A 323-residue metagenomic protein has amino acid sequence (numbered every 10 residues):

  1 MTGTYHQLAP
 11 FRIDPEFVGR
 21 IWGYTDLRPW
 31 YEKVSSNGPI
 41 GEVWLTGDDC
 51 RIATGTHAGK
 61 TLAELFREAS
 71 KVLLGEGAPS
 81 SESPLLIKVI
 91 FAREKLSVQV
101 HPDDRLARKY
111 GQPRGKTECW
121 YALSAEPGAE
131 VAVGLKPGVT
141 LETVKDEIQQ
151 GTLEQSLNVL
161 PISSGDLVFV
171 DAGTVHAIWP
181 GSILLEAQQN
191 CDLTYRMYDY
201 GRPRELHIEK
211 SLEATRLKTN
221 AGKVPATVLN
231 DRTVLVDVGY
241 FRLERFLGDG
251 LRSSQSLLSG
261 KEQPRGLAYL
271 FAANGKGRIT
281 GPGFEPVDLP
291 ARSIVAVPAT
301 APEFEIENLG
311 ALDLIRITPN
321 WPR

Functional and structural regions predicted by a protein language model:
M1-V139, Y200-A221, L243, R316 (+1 more regions): Transition-metal
E82, I90-K95, D104, R114-G115 (+5 more regions): Ligand-binding loop in jelly-roll beta-barrel domains
I87-V89, L96, E118-Y121, V159-L160 (+2 more regions): His/acidic/aromatic-lined binding-pocket segments of jelly-roll/cupin-type domains and related regulatory beta-sandwich
A122-V144, T233-L235, G248-G266, G277: Short beta-strand/loop turn elements enriched in aromatics
D146-L153, K276-R278: Short, structured beta-strand/loop micro-motifs enriched in basic residues and often containing a Trp
I148-Q150, S156, L167-F169, V175-K223: An exposed, glycine/acidic-rich loop-and-rim segment of catalytic or binding clefts
L157-F169, G281-A301: Short acidic-glycine-tyrosine-enriched beta hairpin
Y195-L267: C-terminal amphipathic alpha-helical segment
